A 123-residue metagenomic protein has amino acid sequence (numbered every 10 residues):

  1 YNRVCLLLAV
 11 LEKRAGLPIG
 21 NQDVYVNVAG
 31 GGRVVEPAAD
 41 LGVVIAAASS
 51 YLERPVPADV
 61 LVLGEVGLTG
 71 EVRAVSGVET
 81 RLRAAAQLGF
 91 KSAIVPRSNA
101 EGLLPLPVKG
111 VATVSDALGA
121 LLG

Functional and structural regions predicted by a protein language model:
Y1-G123: Peripheral, non-AAA+ core regions of ATP-driven protein-machinery
